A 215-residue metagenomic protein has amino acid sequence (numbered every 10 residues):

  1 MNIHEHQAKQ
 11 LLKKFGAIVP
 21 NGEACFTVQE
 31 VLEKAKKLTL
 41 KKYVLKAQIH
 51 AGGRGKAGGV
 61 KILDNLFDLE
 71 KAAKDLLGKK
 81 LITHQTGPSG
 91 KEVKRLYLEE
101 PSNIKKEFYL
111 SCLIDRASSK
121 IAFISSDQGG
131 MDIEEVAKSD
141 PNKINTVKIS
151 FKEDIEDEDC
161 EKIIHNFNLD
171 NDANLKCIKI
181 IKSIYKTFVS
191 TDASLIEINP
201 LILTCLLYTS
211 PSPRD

Functional and structural regions predicted by a protein language model:
M1-K37, K41: A conserved helix-loop-beta module that forms one wall/lid of the active-site cleft in ATP-utilizing catalytic domains
E5-L12, L40-R54, T83-I104, L110 (+2 more regions): ATP-grasp fold ATP-binding core
P20-G22, L45-A72, Y109, D132-I133: Glycine-rich phosphate-binding loop of ATP-grasp-fold ATP-dependent ligases
A47-I49, S111-R116, F123-S126, P200-I202 (+1 more regions): Short beta-strand elements
G87-P141: Hydrophobic alpha-helical hairpins/lids featuring a short glycine-rich hinge
A122-D172, S210: ATP-dependent carboxylate/phosphate-activation module, predominantly the ATP-grasp catalytic core and closely related
F151-T204: Glycine-rich, mobile lid/loop segments that gate access to catalytic sites or pores
Y208-D215: Conserved small/polar residues in nucleotide/adenosyl-binding loops
